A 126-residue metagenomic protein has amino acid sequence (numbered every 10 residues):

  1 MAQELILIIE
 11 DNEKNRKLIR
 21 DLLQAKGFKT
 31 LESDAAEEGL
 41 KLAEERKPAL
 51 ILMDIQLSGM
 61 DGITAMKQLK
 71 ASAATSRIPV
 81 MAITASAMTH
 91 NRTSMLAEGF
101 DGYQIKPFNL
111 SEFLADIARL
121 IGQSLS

Functional and structural regions predicted by a protein language model:
E10: Conserved acidic carboxylate
K14, A35-E38, D61-K67: Acidic catalytic/metal-coordinating carboxylates
K17-A25: Charged docking surfaces used in two-component/phosphorelay signaling
G27-D34, L42: Short hydrophobic/Thr-rich beta-strand motif most characteristic of the beta2 strand and flanking loop of CheY-like
K41, I63-S76: Short amphipathic alpha-helix used as the core "switch/output" element in two-component signaling
R46-L52, L57: Active-site beta3 strand of CheY-like receiver
Q56-S58, M81, S86: The short loop immediately C-terminal to the conserved phospho-acceptor aspartate in CheY-like receiver
S58-D61, S76, M88: The feature encodes the CheY-like receiver
